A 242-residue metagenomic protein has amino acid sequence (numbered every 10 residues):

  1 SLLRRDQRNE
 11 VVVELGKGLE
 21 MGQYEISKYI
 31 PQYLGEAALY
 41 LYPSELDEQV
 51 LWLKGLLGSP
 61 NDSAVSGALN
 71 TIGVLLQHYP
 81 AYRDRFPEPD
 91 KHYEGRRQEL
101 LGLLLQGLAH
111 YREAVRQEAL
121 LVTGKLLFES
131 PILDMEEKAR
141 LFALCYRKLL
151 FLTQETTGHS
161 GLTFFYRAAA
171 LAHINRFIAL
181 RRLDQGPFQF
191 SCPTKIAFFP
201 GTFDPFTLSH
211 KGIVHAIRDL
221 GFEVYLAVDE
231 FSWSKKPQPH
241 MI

Functional and structural regions predicted by a protein language model:
S1, I30, L34, A68 (+2 more regions): Conserved hydrophobic register position within alpha-solenoid helical repeats
L2-D6, G18, G22, E36-S44 (+5 more regions): Residue-level signature of the C-terminal ends
R4-V13, Y42-L53, D90-G102, K138 (+1 more regions): Core helices of alpha-solenoid repeat scaffolds
V13, Q32-E36, N70-V74, L121-K125: Residue-level signature of alpha-solenoid helical repeat scaffolds
V13-E20, L51-G58, G102-A109: HEAT/HEAT-like alpha-solenoid repeats
G22-I30, S63-V65, Y111-R116: Positions within the helices of HEAT/ARM-like alpha-solenoid repeats
G35-A38, E45-Y79, D84, H92: Eukaryotic tandem repeat interaction scaffolds
P87-R97, L101, G107, E113-I242: Nucleotidyltransferase catalytic core that binds NTPs
